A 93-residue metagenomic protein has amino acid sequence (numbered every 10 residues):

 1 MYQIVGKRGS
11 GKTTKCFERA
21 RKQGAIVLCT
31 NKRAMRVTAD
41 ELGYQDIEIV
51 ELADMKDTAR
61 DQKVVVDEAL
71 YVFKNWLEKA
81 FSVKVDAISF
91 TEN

Functional and structural regions predicted by a protein language model:
M1-T58: Conserved P-loop
R8-S10, A69-V72: Short beta->alpha connector loops
C29-G43, A53-R60, L70-N93: Replace "adjacent to P-loop NTPase cores in ATP/GTP-dependent enzymes" with "adjacent to NTP-binding cores
V65-D67: Hydrophobic residues in beta-strands of the RecA-like P-loop NTPase core, especially within AAA+ ATPase
